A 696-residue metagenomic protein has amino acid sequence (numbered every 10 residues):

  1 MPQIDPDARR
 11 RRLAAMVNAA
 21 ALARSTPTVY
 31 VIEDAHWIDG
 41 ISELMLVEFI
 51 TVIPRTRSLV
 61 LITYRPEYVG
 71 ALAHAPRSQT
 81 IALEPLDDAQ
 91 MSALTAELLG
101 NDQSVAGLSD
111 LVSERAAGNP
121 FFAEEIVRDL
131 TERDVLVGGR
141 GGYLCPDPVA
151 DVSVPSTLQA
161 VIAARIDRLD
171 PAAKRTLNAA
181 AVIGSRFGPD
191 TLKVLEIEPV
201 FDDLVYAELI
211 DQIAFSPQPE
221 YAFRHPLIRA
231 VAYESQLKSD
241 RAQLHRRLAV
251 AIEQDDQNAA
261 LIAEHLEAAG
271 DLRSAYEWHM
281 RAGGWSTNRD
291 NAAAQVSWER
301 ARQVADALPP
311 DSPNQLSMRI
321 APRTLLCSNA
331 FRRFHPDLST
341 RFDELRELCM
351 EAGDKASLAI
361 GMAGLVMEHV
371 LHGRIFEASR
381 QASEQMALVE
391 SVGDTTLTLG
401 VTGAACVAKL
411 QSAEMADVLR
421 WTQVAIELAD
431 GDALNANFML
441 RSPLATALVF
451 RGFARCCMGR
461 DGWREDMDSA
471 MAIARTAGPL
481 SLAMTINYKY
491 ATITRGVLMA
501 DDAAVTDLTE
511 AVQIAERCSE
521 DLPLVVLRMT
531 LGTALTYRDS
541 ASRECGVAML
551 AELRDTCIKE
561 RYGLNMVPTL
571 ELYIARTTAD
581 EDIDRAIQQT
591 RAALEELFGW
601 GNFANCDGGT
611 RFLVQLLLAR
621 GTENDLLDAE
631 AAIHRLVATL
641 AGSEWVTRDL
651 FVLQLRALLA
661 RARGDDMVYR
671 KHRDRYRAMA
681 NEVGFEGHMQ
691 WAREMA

Functional and structural regions predicted by a protein language model:
M1-A35, R57, A73-P76, I81 (+5 more regions): Conserved Walker-type P-loop NTP-binding/catalytic site
V31, I38, L61-T63: Conserved D-loop beta-strand region of ABC ATPase nucleotide-binding domains
W37-I38, V52, R168: Residues immediately C-terminal
D39-L44, P171: Conserved D-loop-proximal element of ABC-family nucleotide-binding domains
F49, V60, A82-E84, Q90-L308: Short secondary-structure boundary elements
S58, V69-L72, Q103, I126-G141 (+9 more regions): Proline-centered turn/helix-capping motifs that create local helix->coil transitions or kinks
Y206, R323, L345-E347, A352 (+5 more regions): Helix-coil-helix junctions within alpha-helical repeat/solenoid scaffolds
D211-Q212, V231-L397, A404-E427, A433-L434 (+8 more regions): Inter-helical turn/loop elements of alpha-helical hairpins
